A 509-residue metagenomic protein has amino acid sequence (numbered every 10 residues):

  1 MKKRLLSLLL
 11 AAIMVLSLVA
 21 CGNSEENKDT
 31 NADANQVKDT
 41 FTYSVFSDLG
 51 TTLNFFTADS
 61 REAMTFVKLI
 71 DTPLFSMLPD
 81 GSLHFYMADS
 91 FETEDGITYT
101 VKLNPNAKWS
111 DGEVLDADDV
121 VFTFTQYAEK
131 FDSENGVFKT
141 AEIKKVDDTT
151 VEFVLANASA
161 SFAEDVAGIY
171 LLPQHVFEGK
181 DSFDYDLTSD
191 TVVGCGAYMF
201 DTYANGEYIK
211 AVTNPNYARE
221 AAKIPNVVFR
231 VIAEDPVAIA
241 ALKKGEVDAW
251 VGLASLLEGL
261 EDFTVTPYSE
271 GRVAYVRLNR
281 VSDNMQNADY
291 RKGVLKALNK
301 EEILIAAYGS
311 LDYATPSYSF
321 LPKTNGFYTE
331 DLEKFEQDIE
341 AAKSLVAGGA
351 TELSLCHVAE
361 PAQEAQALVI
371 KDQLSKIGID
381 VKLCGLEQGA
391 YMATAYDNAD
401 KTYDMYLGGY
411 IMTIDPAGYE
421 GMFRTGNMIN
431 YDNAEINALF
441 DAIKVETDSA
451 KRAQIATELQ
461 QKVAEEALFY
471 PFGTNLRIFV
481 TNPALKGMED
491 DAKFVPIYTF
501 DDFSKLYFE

Functional and structural regions predicted by a protein language model:
L5, L311-L345, A362-Q363: Structural transition elements
S44-E94, T125, V193: N-terminal lobe/hinge region of extracytoplasmic solute-binding protein
S60-R61, P79-S82, A167-A222, N226 (+1 more regions): Gly/Pro-rich hinge or "lid" segments in bacterial periplasmic/extracellular proteins
E92, G136-E178: Surface-exposed binding/hinge segments that line and control ligand-binding clefts or catalytic entry sites
N214-E258: Ligand-site clamp/hinge motif
V281, M285-N325, A365-Q366, V463-P471: Periplasmic-binding protein-like
K382-Y391, G418-P483, E509: Extracytoplasmic/peripheral linker and loop segments enriched in polar/acidic and small residues with frequent Thr/Pro
F479-E509: Long beta-strand-rich cores associated with HINT superfamily self-processing modules
